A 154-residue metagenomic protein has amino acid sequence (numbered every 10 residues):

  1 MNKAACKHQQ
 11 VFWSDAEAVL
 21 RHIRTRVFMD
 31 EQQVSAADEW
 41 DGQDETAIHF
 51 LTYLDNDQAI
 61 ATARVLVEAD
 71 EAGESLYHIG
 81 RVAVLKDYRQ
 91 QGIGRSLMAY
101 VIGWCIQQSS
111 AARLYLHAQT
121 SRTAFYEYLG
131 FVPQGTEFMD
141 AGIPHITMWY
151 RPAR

Functional and structural regions predicted by a protein language model:
M1-H49, Y53-A59: Short amphipathic alpha-helix that is part of the acyltransferase structural core
L51, Q58-E68, L76-A83: Conserved beta-strand in the GNAT
I60-A61, G94, G135: A structural microfeature
E68-I79, R89, Q108-A112, G142-P144: A conserved beta-turn-beta hairpin within the catalytic core of GNAT-like acetyltransferases that forms part
L85, Q119: Residue-level recognition of the GNAT/N-acetyltransferase active site
Y88, G92-V101: Conserved acetyl-CoA pyrophosphate-binding loop and the N-cap/start of the following alpha-helix in GNAT-like
M98, C105-A118: Conserved GNAT acetyl-CoA-binding A-motif
Y115-H117, E127, V132-T147: Conserved catalytic-core motifs of GNAT/GCN5-like acyltransferases
